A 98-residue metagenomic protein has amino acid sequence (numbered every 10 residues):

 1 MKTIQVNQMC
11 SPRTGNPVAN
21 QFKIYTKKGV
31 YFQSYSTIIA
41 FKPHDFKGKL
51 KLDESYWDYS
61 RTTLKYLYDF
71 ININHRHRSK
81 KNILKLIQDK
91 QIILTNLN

Functional and structural regions predicted by a protein language model:
M1-N98: Terminal leader/tail segments of proteins
